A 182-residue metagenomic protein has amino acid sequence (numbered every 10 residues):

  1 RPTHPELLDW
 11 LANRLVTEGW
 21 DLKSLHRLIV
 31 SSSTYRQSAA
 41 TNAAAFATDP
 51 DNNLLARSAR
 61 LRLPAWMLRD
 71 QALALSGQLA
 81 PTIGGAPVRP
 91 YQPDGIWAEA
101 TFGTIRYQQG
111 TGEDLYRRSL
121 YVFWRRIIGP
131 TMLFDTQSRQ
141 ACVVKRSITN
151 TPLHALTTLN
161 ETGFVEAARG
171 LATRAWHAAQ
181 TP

Functional and structural regions predicted by a protein language model:
R1-Y116, M132, Q137-T149, L159-P182: Primarily short, surface-exposed interaction patches in extracytoplasmic proteins
